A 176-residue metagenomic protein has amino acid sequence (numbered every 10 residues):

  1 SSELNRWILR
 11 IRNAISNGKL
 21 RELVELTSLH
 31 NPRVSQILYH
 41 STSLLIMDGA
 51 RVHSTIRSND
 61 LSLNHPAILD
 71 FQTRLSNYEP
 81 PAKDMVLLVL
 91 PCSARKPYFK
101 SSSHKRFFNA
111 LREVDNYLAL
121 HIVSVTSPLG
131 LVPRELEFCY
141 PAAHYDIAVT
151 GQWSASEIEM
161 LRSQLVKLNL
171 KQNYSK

Functional and structural regions predicted by a protein language model:
S1-S93, K100: C-terminal extensions of enzymes
L9-N13, N109-R112, V166-L170: Surface-exposed alpha-helical segments enriched in charged/polar residues
A82-Q164: Conserved mixed alpha/beta catalytic, RNA-binding, or beta-rich assembly cores of soluble enzyme, regulatory
I158-K176: Glycine/proline-rich loop-helix segments at beta-alpha junctions forming the active-site rim of enzyme cores
